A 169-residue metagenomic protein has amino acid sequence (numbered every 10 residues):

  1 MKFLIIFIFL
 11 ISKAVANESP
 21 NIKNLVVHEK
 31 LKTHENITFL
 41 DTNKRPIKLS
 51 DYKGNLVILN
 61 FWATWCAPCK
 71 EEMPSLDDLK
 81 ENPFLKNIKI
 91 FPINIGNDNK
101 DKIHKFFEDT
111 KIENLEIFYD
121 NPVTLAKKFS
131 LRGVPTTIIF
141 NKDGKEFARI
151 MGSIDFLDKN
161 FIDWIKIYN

Functional and structural regions predicted by a protein language model:
F3-S12: Sec-dependent N-terminal signal peptides
N17-L49: N-terminal "domain-start" segment that seeds a small globular fold
K32-H34, Y52-G54, L85-I88, D98: Extracytoplasmic
H34-E35, V57, V134-P135: Short loop/turn microsegments at loop-to-beta-strand junctions
K48-K70: Short active-site neighborhood of thiol/selenol oxidoreductases, capturing the structured segment around
E71-T110, N121-K127: Structural microenvironment flanking redox-active thiols in thiol-disulfide oxidoreductases
K105-E113, D120-W164: Thiol/disulfide oxidoreductase modules built on the thioredoxin-like
